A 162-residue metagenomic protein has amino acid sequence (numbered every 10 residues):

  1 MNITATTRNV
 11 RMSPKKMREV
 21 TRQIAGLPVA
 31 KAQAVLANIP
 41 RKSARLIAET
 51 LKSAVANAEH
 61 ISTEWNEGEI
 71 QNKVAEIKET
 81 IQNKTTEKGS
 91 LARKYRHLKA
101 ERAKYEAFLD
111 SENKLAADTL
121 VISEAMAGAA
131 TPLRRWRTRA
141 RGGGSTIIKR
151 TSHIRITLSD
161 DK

Functional and structural regions predicted by a protein language model:
M1-A127, H153-K162: Ribosome large-subunit tunnel/peptidyl-transferase-proximal elements
I3, A129-W136: Coiled-coil-like amphipathic alpha-helices with heptad-repeat character
M12-P14, R135-T138, K149: Generic structural "secondary-structure junction" signal
L27, A129, G143-S145: Gly/Ser/Thr-rich helix-start
V55, R141-T146: Short, low-complexity, polar/charged sequence segments that are solvent-exposed and flexible
R102, R134-G143: Short, low-complexity, polybasic intrinsically disordered segments
P132-R134, G144-S145, K149-K162: C-terminal binding/interaction regions
